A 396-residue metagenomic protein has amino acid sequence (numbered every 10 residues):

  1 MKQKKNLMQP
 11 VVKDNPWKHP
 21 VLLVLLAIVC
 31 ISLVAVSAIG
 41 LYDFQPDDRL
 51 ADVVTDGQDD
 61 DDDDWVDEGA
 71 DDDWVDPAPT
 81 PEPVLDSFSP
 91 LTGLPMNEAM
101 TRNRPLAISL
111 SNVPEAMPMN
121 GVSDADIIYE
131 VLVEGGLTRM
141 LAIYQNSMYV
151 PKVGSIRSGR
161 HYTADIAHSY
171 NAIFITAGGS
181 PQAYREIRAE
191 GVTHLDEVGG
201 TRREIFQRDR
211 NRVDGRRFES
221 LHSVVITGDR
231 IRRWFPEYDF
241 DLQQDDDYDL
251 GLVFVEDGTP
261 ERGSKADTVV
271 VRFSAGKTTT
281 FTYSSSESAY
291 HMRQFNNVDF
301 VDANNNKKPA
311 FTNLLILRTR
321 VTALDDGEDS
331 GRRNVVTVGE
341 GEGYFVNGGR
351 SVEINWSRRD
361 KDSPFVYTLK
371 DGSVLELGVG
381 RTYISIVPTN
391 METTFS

Functional and structural regions predicted by a protein language model:
M1-P20: N-terminal Lys/Arg-rich, disordered targeting/topogenic segments
D14, H19-L22, L50-G57, W65-E68 (+2 more regions): A surface/extracellular/periplasmic glyco- and lipid-processing/surface-interacting theme
V24-S37: Hydrophobic membrane-insertion alpha-helices, especially the h-region of bacterial N-terminal signal peptides
V34-A51: Hydrophobic single-pass membrane-insertion segments
V131: Periplasmic c-type cytochrome electron-transfer domains
